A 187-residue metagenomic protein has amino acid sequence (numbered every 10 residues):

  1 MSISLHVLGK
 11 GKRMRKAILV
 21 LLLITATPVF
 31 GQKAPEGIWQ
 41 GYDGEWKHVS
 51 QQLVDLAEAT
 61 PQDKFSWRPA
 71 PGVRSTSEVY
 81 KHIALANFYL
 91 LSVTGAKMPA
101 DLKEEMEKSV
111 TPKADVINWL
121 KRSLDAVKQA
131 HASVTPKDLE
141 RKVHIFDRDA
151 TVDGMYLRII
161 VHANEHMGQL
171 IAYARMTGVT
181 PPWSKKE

Functional and structural regions predicted by a protein language model:
S2-R13: Short, Lys/Arg-enriched N-terminal segments with co-localized hydrophobic residues within the first ~10-30 amino acids
R15-V20: Sec-dependent signal peptide recognition, specifically the positively charged N-region followed immediately by
L22-F30: Hydrophobic h-region of N-terminal signal peptides that target proteins for export in Gram-negative bacteria
Q32-W39: Cleaved targeting-peptide boundary
D43-K47, Q51-V54, Q62-E105, H144-E187: Short, contiguous alpha-helical
Q52-A57, L91, A126-H131: Well-ordered alpha-helical scaffold segments within catalytic/enzyme domains
A59, H82-L85, R122, S133: Residues within well-ordered alpha-helical secondary structure of globular protein domains
K108-H144, T151-H162: Acidic/histidine-rich alpha-helical segments that form the ligand environment of transition-metal centers
